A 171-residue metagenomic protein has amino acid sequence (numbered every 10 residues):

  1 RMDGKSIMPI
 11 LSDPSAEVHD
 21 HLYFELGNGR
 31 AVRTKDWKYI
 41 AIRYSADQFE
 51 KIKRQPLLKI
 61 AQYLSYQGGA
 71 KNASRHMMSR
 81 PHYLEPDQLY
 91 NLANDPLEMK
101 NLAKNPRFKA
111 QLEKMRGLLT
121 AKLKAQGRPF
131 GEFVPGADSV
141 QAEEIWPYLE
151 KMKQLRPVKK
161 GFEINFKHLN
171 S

Functional and structural regions predicted by a protein language model:
R1-Q88, P129, I145, K159: C-terminal cap/loop subdomain of S1 sulfatases and analogous C-terminal strand-loop tails that border
G69-D87, L92-S171: Long, internal low-complexity/basic segments
